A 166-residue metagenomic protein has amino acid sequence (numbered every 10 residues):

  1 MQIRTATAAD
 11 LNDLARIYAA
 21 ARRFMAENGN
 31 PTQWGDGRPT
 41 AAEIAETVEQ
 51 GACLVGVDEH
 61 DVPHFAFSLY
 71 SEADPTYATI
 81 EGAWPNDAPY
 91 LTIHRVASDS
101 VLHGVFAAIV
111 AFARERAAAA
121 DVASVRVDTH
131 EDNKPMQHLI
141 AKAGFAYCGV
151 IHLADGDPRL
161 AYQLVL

Functional and structural regions predicted by a protein language model:
Q2-R16: A short beta-loop-alpha structural element at the N-terminal edge of CoA-dependent acyl/N-acetyltransferase catalytic
R22-A42: Conserved GNAT-fold acetyl-CoA-binding loop/helix
Q50-F67: Conserved beta-hairpin
F67-V101: Conserved acyl-donor/pantetheine-binding loop and adjacent beta-alpha core of acyl/acetyltransferases and related
V101, V127-Q137, D155: Conserved beta-strand-loop-alpha-helix junction that forms the acyl-donor binding cleft
H103-E115, H138-K142: Conserved acetyl-CoA-binding loop-helix of GNAT-fold acetyltransferases
A117-T129: Conserved GNAT acetyl-CoA-binding A-motif
E131-G149: Conserved active-site alpha-helix within GNAT-family acetyltransferase domains
